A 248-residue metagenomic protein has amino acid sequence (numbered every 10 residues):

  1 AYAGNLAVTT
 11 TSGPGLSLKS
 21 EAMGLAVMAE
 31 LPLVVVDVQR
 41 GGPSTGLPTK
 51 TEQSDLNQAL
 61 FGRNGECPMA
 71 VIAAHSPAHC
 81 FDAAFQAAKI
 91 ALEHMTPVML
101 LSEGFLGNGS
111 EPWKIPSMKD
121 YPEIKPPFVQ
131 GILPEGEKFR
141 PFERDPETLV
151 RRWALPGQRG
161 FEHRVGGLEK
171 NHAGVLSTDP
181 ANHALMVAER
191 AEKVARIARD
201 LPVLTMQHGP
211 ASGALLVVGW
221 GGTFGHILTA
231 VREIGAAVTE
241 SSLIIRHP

Functional and structural regions predicted by a protein language model:
A1-F61, A70-A91, A236: Thiamine diphosphate
G4-A7, E66-A73, S212-L216, I245: Glycine- and acidic
E21, F61-N64, S110-E111, M118: Short capping/connector residues at structural and topological boundaries
A83, A88-P248: Flexible, low-complexity linker and terminal segments
